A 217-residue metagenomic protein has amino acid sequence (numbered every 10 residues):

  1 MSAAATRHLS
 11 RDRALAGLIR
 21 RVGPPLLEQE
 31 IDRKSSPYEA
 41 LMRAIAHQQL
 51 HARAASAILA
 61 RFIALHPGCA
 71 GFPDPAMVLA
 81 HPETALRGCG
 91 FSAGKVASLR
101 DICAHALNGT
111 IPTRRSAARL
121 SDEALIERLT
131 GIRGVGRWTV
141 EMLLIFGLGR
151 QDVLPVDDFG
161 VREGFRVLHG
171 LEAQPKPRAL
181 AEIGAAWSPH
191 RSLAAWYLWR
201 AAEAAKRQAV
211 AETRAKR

Functional and structural regions predicted by a protein language model:
M1-L120, E182-R217: N-terminal polyanion-binding entry modules of DNA glycosylases/AP lyases and select other DNA-binding proteins
A46, S121-V167, L193: Catalytic DNA-binding helix-loop module of base-excision-repair DNA glycosylases/AP lyases
L50, L148, H169-G170, A202: Hydrophobic/aromatic-lined pockets within catalytic cores
A55, L59, E123, E127-T130 (+1 more regions): A general secondary-structure boundary signal
A64, A104-P112, G131-G134, I145 (+2 more regions): Alpha-helix capping at helix-to-loop junctions
G94, T113, W138-V140, V153 (+1 more regions): Short, electropositive, low-hydrophobicity segments enriched in small/polar residues
D158-A185, R214-R217: C-terminal end-helix/capping segment
